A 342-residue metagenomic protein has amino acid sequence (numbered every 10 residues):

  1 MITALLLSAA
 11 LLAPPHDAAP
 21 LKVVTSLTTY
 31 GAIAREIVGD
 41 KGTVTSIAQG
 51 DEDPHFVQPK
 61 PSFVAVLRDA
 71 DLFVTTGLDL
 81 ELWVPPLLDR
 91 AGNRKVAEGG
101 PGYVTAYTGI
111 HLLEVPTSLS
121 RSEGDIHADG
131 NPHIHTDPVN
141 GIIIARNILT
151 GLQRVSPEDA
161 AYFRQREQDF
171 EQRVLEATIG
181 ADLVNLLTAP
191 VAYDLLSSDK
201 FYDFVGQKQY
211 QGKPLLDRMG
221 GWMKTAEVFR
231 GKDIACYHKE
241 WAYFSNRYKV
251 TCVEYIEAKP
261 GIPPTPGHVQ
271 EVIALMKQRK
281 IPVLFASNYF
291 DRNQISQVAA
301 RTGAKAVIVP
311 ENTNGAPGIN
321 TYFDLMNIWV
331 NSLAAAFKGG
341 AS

Functional and structural regions predicted by a protein language model:
M1-A10: Bacterial N-terminal signal peptides
P14-S342: Extracytoplasmic metal-acquisition and chelation regions
